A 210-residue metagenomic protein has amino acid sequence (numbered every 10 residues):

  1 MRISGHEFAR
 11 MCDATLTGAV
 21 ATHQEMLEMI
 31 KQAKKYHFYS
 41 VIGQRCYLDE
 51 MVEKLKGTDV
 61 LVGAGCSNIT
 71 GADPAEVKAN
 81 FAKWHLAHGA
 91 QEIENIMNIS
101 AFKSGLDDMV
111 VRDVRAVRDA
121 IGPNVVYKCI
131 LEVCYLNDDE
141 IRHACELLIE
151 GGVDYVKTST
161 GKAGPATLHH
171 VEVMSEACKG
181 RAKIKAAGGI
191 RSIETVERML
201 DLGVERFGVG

Functional and structural regions predicted by a protein language model:
M1-A64, N68-A87, R142-H143, L147-E150: Conserved N-terminal beta1-alpha1 strand-loop-helix module at the mouth
I3-S4, A21, M109, I121 (+2 more regions): A generic short alpha-helical patch detector that favors 3-5-residue windows in or near N-terminal regions
F8-L16, V41-G43, V60-S67, I93-N95 (+4 more regions): Hydrophobic faces of well-ordered beta-strands that scaffold small-molecule active sites in alpha/beta enzyme cores
T15-G18, Q32, Y36, H88 (+6 more regions): Change "in soluble alpha/beta enzymes" to "in soluble alpha/beta proteins
R45-T70, G105-K128, E132-V133, E150-G151 (+1 more regions): Alpha-helix-loop-beta-strand connector modules within alpha/beta enzyme cores
V52, D73-W84, L136-L147, H169-A186 (+1 more regions): Catalytic cores of alpha/beta
A64-I69, A87-F102, E150-T167, A186-G210: Glycine-rich phosphate-binding active-site loops on the catalytic face of alpha/beta enzymes
